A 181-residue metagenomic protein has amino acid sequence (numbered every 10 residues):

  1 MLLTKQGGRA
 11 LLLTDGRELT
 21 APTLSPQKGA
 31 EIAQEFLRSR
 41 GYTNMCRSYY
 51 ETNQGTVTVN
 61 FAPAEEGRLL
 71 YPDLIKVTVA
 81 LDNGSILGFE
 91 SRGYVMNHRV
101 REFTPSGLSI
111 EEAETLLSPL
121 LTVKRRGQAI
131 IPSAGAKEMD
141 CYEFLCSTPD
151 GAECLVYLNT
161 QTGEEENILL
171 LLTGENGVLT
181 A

Functional and structural regions predicted by a protein language model:
M1-A181: Long, terminal "pre-/pro-" and other extracytoplasmic accessory regions that lie outside the mature folded/catalytic
